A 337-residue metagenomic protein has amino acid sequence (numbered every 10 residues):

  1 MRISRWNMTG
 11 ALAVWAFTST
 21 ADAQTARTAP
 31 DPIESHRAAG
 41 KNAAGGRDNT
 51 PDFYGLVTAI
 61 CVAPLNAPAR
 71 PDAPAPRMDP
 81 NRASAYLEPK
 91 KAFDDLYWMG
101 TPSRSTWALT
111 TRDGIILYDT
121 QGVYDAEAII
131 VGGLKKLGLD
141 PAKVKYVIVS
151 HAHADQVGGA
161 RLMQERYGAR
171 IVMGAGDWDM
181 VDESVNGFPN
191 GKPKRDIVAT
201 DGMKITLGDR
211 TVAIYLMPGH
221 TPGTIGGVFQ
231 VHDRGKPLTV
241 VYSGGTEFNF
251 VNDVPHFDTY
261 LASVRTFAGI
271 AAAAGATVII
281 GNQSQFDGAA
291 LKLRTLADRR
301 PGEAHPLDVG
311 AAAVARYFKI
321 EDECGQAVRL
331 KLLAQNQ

Functional and structural regions predicted by a protein language model:
M1-T9: Bacterial N-terminal signal peptides that target proteins for export
S19-A23: Sec/Tat signal peptide C-region and signal peptidase I cleavage site
Q24-D79, R234, G245-Q337: Accessory terminal helices/loops
A26-R47, Y124-A128, G132-K204, A297-R299 (+2 more regions): Active-site HxH/HxHxD metal-binding segment of metal-dependent hydrolases
P76-R77, K91-D94, L139-K143, Y167-R170 (+4 more regions): Metallo-beta-lactamase
R82-L137, P141, G226-E247: Conserved beta-strand hairpin/beta-sheet module of binuclear metal-dependent hydrolase folds, prominently
D95, L109, D119, H151 (+6 more regions): Divalent metal-coordination and catalytic microenvironments
D125, A152-G158, W178-V181, P222-I225 (+3 more regions): Active-site environment of divalent metal-dependent phosphoester hydrolases
